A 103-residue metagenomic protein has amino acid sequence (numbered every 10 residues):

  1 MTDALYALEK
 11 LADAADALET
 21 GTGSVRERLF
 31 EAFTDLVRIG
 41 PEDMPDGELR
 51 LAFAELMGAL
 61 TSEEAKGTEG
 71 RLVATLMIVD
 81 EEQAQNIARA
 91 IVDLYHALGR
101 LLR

Functional and structural regions predicted by a protein language model:
M1-A4, L8, D46, M77 (+1 more regions): Amphipathic alpha-helical coiled-coil segments with heptad-repeat character
M1-F33, A88-Y95: Short terminal alpha-helical segments
L11-D16, V37-R38, L72-D80: Charged, low-complexity surface segments at secondary-structure and domain boundaries
E19-A65: Amphipathic alpha-helical interaction modules
G70-R103: Amphipathic alpha-helical binding modules
